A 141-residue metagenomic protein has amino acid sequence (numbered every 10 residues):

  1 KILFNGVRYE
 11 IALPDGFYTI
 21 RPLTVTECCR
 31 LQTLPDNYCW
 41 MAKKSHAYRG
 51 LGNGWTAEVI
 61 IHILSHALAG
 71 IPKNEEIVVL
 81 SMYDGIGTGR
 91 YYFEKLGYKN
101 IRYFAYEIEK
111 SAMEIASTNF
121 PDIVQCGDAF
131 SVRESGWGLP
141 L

Functional and structural regions predicted by a protein language model:
K1-D84: C-terminal target-recognition/interaction regions appended to catalytic cores
I71-L141: Core alpha/beta nucleotide-donor-binding catalytic domains of modification enzymes
